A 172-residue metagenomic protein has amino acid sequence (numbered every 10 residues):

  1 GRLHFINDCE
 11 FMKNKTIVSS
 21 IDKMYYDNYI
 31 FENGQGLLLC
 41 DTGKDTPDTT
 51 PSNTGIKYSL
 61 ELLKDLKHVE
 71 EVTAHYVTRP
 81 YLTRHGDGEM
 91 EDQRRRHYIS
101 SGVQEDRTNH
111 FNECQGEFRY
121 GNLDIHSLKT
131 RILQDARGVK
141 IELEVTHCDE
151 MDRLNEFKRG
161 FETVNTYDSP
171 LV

Functional and structural regions predicted by a protein language model:
G1-V172: Non-transmembrane, aqueous-exposed alpha-helical and coiled segments at domain scale
